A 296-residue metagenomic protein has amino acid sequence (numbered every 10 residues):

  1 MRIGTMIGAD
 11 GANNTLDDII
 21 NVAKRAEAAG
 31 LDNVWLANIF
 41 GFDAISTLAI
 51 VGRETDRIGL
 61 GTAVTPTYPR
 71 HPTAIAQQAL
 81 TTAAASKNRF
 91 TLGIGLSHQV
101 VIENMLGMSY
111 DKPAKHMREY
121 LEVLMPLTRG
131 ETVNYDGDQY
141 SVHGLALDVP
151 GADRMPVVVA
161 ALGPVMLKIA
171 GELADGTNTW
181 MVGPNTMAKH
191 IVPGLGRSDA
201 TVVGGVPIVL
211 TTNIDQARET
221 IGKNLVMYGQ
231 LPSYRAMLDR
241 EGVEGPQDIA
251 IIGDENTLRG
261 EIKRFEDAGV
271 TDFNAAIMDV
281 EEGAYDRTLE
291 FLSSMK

Functional and structural regions predicted by a protein language model:
M1-K296: Active-site-adjacent structural elements that line small-molecule/cofactor binding pockets in enzymes
